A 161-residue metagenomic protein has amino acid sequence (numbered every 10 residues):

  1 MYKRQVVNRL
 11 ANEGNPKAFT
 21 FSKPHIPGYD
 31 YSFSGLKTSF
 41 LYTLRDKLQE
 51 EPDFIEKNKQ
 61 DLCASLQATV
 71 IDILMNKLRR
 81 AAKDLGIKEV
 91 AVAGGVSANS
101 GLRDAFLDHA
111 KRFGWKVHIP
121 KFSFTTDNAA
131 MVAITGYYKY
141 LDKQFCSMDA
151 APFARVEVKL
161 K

Functional and structural regions predicted by a protein language model:
M1-Y2: Short, small-residue-biased leader/transition segments that mark boundaries at the very start of proteins
N8-V90, S100-F113, Y140-K143, L160-K161: A contiguous, well-structured pocket-lining segment that forms one wall/lid of small-molecule binding clefts in soluble
N58, A98, T125-A129: Short, conserved alpha-helical segments within structured domains
V90, L107-V132: Conserved phosphate-binding/catalytic loops in two-lobed NTP-binding clefts
G95-V96, F122: Active-site metal-binding loops of divalent metal-dependent hydrolases
N99-S100, T135: C-terminal non-catalytic interaction/assembly regions of soluble proteins
P120-L160: Glycine-rich phosphate-binding/hydrolytic loop that grips phosphoryl groups
